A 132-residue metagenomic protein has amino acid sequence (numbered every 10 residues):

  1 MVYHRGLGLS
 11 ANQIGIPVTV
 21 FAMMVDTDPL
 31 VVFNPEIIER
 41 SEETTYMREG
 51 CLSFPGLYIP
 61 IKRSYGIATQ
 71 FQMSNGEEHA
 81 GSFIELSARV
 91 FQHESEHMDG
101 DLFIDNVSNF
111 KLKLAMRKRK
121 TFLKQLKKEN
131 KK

Functional and structural regions predicted by a protein language model:
V2-K132: Positively charged
